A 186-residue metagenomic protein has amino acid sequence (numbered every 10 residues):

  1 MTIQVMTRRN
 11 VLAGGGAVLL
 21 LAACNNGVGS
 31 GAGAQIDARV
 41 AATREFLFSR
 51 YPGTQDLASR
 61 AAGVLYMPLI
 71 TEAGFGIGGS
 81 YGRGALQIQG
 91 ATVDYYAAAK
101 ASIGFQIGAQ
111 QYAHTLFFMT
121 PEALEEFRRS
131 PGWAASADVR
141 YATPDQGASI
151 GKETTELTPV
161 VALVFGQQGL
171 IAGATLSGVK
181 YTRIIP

Functional and structural regions predicted by a protein language model:
T2-A22: N-terminal secretory signal peptides and thylakoid transit peptides that target proteins across membranes
N25-P186: Small-residue-enriched, tightly packed secondary-structure blocks
